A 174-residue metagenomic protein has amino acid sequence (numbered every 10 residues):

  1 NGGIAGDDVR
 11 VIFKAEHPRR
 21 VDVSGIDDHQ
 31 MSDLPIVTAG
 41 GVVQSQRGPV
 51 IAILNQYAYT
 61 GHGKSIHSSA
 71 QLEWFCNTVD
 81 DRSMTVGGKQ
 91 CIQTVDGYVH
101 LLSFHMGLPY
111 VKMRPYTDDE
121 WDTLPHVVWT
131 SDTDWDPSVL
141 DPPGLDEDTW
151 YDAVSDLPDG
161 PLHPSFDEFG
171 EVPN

Functional and structural regions predicted by a protein language model:
N1-G25: Classical protein tyrosine phosphatase
I12, R20, Q30-N174: Aspartic protease core domain of the pepsin/retropepsin superfamily
